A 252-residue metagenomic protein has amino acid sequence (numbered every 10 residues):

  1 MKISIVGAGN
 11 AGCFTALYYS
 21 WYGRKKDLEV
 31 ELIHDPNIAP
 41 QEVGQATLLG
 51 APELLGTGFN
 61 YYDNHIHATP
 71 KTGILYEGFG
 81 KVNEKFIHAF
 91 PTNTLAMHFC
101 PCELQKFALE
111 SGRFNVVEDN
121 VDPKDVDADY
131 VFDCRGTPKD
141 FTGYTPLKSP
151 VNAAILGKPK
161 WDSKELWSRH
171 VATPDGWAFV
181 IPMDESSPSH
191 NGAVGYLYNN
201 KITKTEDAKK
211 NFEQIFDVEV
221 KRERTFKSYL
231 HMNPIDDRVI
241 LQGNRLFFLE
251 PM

Functional and structural regions predicted by a protein language model:
M1-A11: Beta1/beta-strand and adjacent pyrophosphate-binding region of the FAD-binding site in flavoprotein oxidoreductases
K2, D27-E31, R238: Residues at the starts of beta-strands that form the adenosine-phosphate
A8, S20-V43: Glycine-rich FAD pyrophosphate-binding loop
T15-L28, L54, S111: A short, Lys/Arg-enriched amphipathic alpha-helix followed by its capping loop at the start of a domain
N37-N83: N-terminal FAD cofactor-binding segment of flavoenzymes
A46, A89-L109, N200-T203: Short beta-strand to alpha-helix junction loop
E110-F216, F247: Predominantly flavin-linked oxidoreductase catalytic cores and closely associated redox partners
Y198-M252: FAD/FMN-dependent oxidoreductases across multiple families
